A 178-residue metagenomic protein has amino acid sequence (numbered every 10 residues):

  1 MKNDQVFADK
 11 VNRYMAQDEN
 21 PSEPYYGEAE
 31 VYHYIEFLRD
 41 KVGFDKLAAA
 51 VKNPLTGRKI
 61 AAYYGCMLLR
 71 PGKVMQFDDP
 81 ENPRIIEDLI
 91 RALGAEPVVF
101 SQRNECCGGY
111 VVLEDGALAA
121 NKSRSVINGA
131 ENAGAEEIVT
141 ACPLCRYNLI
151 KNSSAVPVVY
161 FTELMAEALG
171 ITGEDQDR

Functional and structural regions predicted by a protein language model:
M1-R178: Iron-sulfur cluster-binding electron-transfer modules in prokaryotic oxidoreductases
